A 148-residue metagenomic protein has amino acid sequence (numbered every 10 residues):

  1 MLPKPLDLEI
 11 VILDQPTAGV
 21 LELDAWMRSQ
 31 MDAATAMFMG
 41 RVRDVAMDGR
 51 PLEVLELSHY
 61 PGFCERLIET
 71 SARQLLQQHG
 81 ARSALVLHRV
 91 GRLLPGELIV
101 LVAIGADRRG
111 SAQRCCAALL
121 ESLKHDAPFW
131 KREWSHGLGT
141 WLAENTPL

Functional and structural regions predicted by a protein language model:
M1-I99, G105-L148: N-terminal, polar/charged subdomain of small-to-medium soluble alpha/beta proteins
